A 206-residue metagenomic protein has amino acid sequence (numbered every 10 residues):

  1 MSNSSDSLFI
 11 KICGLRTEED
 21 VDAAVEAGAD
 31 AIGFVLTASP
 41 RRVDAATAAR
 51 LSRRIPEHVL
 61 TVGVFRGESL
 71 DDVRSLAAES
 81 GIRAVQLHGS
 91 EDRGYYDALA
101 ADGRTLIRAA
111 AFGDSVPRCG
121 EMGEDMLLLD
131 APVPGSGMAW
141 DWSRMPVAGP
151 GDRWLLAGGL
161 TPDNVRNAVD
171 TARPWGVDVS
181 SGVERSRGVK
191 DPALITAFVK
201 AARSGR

Functional and structural regions predicted by a protein language model:
M1-R206: Conserved N-terminal beta1-alpha1 strand-loop-helix module at the mouth
